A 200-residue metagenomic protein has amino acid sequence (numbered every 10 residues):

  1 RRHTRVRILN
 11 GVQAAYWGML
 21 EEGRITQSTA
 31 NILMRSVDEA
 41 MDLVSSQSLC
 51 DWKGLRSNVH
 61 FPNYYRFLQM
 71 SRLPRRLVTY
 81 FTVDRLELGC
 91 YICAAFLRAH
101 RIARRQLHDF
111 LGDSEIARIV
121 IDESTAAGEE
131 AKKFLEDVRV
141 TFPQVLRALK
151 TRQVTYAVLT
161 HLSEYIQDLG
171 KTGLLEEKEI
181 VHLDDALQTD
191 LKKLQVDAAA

Functional and structural regions predicted by a protein language model:
R1-A200: Extended cytosolic regulatory regions of multi-pass ion transporters/channels
